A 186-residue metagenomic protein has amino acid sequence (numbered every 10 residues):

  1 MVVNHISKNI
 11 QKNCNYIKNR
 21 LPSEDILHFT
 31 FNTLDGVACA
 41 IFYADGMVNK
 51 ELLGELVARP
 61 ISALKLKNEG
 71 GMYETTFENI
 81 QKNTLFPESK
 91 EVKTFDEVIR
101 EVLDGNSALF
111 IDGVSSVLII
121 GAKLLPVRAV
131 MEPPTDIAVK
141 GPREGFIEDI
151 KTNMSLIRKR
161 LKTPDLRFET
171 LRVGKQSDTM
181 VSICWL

Functional and structural regions predicted by a protein language model:
M1-L186: Membrane-embedded alpha-helical signal segments
